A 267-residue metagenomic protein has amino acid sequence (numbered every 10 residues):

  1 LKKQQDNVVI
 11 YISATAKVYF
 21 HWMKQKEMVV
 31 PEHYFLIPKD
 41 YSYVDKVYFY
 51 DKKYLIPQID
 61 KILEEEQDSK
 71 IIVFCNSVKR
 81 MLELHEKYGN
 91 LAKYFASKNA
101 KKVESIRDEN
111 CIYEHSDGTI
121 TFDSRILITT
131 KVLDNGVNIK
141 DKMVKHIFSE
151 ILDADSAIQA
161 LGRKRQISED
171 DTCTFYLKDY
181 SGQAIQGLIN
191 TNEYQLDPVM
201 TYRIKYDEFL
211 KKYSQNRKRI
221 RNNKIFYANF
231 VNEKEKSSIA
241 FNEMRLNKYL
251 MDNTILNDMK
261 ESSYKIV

Functional and structural regions predicted by a protein language model:
L1-N7: Short, conserved "post-DEAD/DEAH" coupling segment immediately C-terminal to helicase motif II within the SF2/RecA-like
N7-A14, I126-T129: Structural recognition of the conserved hydrophobic beta-strand(s) that form the central parallel beta-sheet of P-loop
A14-L63: Interdomain hinge/linker at the junction between the two RecA-like core domains of SF2 helicases
I62-Y88: Conserved strand-helix element at the start of the C-terminal RecA-like helicase core
K93-T130: Conserved helicase ATPase core of P-loop NTP-dependent helicases/translocases
I128, V137-I151, C173-Y176: A short beta-strand element within the Helicase C-terminal
E150-F175: Conserved SF2 helicase motif VI
T191-V267: The feature captures the C-terminal accessory region of ATP-dependent helicases and related nucleic-acid translocases
